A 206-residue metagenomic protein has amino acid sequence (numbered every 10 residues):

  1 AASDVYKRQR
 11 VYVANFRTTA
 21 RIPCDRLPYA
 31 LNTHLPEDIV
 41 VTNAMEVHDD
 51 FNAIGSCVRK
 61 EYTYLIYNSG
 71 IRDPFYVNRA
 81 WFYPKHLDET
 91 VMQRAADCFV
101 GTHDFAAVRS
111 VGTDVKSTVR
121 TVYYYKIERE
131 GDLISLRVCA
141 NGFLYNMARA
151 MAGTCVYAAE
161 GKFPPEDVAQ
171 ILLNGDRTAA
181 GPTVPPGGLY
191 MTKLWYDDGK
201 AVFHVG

Functional and structural regions predicted by a protein language model:
S3, K7-G206: Structured-RNA-binding interfaces characteristic of tRNA pseudouridine synthases
